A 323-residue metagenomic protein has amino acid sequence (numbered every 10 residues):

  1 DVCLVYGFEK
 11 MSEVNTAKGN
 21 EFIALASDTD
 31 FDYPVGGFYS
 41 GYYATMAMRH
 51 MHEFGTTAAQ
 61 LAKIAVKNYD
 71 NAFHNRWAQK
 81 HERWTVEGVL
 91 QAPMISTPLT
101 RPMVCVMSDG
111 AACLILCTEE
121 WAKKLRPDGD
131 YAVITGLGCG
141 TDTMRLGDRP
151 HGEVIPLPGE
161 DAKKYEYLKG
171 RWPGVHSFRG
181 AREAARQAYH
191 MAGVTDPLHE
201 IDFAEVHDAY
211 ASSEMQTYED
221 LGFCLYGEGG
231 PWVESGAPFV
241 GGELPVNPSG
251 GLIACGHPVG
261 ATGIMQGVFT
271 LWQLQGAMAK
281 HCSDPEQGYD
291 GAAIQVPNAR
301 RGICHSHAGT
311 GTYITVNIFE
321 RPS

Functional and structural regions predicted by a protein language model:
D1-F54: Flexible glycine-/small-residue-enriched beta->alpha junction loops that bind anionic phosphate/pyrophosphate groups
D1-N20, E200-D220: Conserved beta-ketoacyl condensing-enzyme motif
T29, K63, M94-E183, Q187 (+6 more regions): Condensing-enzyme catalytic core mediating Claisen C-C bond formation in acyl metabolism
D32-Q79, E205, A254: Conserved thiamine diphosphate
Y43-A47, H176-G193, F269-G276: Short, well-ordered amphipathic alpha-helical segments that serve as non-catalytic structural scaffolds within diverse
H50-G55, K124, A184-E200: Phosphate/pyrophosphate-binding loops at sites that engage ATP/ADP/AMP, CoA/4′-phosphopantetheine, polyphosphate
T56-A59, I64, H74-G110: Polyanion-binding loop/helix "lid" in catalytic or ligand-binding cores
T143-H151, H207-P231, P258-A261, T310-I318: Short glycine/threonine-rich loop-to-helix capping motif typified by GTGT followed within a few residues by an Asp-Pro
